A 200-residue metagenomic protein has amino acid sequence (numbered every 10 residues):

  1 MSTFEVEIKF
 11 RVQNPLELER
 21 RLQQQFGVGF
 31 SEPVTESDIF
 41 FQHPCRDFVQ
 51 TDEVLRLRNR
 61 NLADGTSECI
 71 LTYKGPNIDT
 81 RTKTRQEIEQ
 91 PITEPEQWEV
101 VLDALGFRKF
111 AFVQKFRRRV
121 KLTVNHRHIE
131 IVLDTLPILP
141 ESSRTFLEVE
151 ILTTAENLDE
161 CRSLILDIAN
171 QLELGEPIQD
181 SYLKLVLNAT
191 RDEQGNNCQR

Functional and structural regions predicted by a protein language model:
M1-H126, L174-R200: N-terminal strand-loop-strand beta-hairpin
F30-S31, N61, E150-L152, L164-L166: Domain-wide signal for the mature, well-folded portions of proteins, strongly enriched in nucleus-encoded organellar
L105-T153: Conserved, surface-exposed functional patches that form binding/active-site neighborhoods
T153-L183: Mixed-charge, glycine-accented linear interaction segment located at domain edges/termini
